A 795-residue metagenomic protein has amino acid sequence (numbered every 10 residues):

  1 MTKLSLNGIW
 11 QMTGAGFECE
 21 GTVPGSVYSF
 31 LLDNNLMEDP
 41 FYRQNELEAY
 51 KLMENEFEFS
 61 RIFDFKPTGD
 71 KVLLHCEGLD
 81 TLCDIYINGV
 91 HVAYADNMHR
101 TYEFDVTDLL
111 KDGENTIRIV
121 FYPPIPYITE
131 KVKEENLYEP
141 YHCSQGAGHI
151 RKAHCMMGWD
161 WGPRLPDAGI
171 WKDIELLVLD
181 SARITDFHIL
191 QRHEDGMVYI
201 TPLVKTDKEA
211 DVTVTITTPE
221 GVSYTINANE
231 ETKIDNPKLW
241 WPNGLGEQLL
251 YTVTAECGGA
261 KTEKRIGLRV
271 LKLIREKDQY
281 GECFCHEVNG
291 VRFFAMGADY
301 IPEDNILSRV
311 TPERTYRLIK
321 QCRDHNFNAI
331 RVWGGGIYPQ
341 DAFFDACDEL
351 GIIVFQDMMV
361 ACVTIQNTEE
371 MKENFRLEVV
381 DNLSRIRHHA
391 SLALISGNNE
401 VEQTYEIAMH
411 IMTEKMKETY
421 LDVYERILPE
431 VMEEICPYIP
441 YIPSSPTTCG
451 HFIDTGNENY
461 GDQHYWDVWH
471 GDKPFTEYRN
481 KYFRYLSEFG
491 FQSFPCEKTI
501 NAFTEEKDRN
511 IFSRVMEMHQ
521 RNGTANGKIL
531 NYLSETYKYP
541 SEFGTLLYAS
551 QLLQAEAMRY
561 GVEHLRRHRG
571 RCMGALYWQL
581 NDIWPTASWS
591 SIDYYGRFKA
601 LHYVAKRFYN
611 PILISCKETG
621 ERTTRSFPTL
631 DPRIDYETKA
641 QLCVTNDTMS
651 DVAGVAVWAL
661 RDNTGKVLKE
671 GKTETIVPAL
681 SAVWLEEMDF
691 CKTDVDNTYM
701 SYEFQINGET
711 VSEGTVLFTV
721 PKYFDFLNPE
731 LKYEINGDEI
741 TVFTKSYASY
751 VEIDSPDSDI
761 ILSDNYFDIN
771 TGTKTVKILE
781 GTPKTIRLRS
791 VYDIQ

Functional and structural regions predicted by a protein language model:
M1-A329, G471, R567-H568, C572 (+2 more regions): Secreted/periplasmic carbohydrate-active enzymes, especially glycoside hydrolases
G14, P166-G169, I395, E430-E433 (+3 more regions): Substrate-binding clefts and catalytic carboxylate motifs of secreted carbohydrate-active enzymes
D160-P163, P242, D299-T311, N326-G336 (+4 more regions): The substrate-binding groove and active-site-proximal loops of carbohydrate-active enzymes, especially glycoside
F293, H325-I330, D348-I353, H388-A393 (+2 more regions): Loop/turn elements at helix/coil->beta-strand transitions in domains of secreted/extracellular proteins
M296-A298, I330-V332, V354-Q356, Y485-S487 (+1 more regions): Hydrophobic faces of well-ordered beta-strands that scaffold small-molecule active sites in alpha/beta enzyme cores
Q321-C322, C347, I386, L565: Generic structural signal for hydrophobic
A329-E373, T455-Y465, W469-D472: Aromatic-lined substrate-binding rim segments of carbohydrate-active enzymes
T368-G450: Active-site neighborhood of glycoside hydrolase catalytic domains
